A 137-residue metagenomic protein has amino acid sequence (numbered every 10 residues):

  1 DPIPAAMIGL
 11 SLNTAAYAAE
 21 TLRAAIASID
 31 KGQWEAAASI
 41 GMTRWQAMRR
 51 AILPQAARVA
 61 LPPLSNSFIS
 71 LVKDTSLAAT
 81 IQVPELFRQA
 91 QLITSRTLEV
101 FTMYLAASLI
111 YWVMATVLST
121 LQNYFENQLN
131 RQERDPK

Functional and structural regions predicted by a protein language model:
D1-K137: Transmembrane alpha-helices and adjacent helix-loop boundaries
